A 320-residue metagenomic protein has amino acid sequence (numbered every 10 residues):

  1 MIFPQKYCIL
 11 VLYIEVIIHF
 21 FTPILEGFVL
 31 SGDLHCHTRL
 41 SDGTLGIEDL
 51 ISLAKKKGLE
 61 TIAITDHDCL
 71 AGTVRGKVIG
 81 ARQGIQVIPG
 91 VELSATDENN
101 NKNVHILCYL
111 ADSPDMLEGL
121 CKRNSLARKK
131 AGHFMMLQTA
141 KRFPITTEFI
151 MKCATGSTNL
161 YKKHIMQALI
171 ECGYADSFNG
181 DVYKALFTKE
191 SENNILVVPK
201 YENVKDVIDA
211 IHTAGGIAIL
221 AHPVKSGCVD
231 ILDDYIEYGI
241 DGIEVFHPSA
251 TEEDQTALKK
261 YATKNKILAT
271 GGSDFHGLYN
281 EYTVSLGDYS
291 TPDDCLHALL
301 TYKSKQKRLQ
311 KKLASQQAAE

Functional and structural regions predicted by a protein language model:
M1-Y7: Extreme N-terminal basic, low-complexity initiation segments that serve as generic localization/processing leaders
I9-L12, V16-N103, F187-S191, L196 (+2 more regions): An N-terminally biased module of ancient metal coordination in phosphate/nucleic-acid-related enzymes
I79-D230, D293-E320: Extended substrate/RNA-proximal surfaces in nucleic-acid metabolism proteins
L286: Short clusters of hydrophobic/aromatic residues that line enzyme substrate/ligand-binding pockets
